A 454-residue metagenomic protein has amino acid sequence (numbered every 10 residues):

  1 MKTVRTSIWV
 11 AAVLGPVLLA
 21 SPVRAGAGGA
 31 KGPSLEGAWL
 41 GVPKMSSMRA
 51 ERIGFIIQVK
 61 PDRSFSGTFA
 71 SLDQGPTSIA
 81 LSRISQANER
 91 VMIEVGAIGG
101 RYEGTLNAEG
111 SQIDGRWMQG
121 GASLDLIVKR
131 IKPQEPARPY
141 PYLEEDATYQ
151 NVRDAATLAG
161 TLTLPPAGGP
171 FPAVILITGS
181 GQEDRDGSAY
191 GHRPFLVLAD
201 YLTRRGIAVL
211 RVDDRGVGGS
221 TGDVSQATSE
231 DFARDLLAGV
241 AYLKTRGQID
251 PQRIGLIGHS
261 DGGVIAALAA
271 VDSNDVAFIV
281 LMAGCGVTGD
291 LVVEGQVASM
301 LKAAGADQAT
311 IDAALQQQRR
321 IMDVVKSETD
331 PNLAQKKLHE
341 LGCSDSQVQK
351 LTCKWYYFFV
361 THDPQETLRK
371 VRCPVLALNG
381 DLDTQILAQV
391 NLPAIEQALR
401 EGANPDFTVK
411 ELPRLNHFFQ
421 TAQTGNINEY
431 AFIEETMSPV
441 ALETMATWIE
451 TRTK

Functional and structural regions predicted by a protein language model:
G26-A108, Q112-Q119, A147, F195: Central antiparallel beta-sheet cores of small beta-barrel/beta-sandwich binding domains
I131-G169: N-terminal cap/lid segment of alpha/beta-hydrolase-fold proteins
G169-F171, S180-L210, G289, T384-A388: Short substrate-entry loop that stabilizes the transition state in hydrolases
P194, Q226-G247: Alpha/beta-hydrolase active-site loop
A238-A306: Primarily recognizes the serine-hydrolase "nucleophile elbow" in alpha/beta-hydrolase and SGNH/GDSL folds
V280-K370: Accessory cap/linker subdomain of secreted extracellular hydrolases
V371, A377-N379: Short beta-strand/loop motif that positions the catalytic acidic residue of the alpha/beta-hydrolase fold
L415-F418, T424-K454: Catalytic active-site module of serine/aspartate enzymes centered on a nucleophile-bearing elbow/loop
